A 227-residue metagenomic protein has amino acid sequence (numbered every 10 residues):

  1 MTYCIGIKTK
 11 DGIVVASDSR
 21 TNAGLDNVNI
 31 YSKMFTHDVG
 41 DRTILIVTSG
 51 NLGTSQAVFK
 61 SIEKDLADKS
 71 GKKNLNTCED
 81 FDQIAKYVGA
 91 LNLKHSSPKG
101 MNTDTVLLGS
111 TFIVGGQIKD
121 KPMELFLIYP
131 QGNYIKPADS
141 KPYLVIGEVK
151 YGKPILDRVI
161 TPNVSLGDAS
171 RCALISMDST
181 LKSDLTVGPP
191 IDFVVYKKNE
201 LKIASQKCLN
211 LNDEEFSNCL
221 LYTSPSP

Functional and structural regions predicted by a protein language model:
Y3-I7, I13-V15, S110-G116, D192-V195: Short beta-strand scaffold segments in enzyme catalytic cores
V15-L66: Glycine/small-residue-rich interface belts in oligomeric ring/scaffold proteins and their assembly partners
H37-S49, M177, L181, L185-I191: A structural-propensity feature for long, helix-poor, extended segments
G53-Q131: Contiguous domain-boundary segments centered on the initiation and propagation of an alpha-helix
K73-C78, P98-T105, L166-S170, S179-F193: Flexible, glycine/charged-enriched surface loops at secondary-structure junctions
F81-N92, L166-D178: Short, well-structured alpha-helical segments that form the helix of a local strand-helix-strand
L125-P137, K141-V159: Conserved mixed alpha/beta catalytic, RNA-binding, or beta-rich assembly cores of soluble enzyme, regulatory
Y222-P227: Conserved small/polar residues in nucleotide/adenosyl-binding loops
